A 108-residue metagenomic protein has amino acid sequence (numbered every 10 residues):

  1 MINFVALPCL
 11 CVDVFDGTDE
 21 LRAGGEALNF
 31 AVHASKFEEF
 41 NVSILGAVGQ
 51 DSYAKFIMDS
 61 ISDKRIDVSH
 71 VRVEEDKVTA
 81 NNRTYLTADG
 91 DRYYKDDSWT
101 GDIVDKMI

Functional and structural regions predicted by a protein language model:
M1-I66: Glycine-rich phosphate/adenosyl-contacting loop at the front of the ribokinase-like
F40-I108: Conserved N-terminal subdomain of the carbohydrate kinase-like
